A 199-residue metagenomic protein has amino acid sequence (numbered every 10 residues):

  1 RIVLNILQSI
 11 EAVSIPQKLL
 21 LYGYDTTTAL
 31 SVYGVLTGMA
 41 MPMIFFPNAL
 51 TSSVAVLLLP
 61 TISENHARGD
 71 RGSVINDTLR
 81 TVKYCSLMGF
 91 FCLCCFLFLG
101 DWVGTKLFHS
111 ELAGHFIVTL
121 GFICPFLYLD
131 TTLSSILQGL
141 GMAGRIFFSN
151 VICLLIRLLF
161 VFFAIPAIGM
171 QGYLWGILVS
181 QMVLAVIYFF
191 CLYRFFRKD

Functional and structural regions predicted by a protein language model:
R1-N5, M41, F45, C85 (+3 more regions): Residue-level signature of transmembrane alpha-helical cores of multipass secondary-active transporters and flippases
V3, A29-T51: Alpha-helical transmembrane segments of polytopic membrane transporters and translocases
L7-L19, L58, L99-V103, F160: Hydrophobic/aromatic end-of-helix segments at the C-terminal termini of transmembrane alpha-helices
Y33-A40, N76-G89: Junctions where cytoplasmic loops transition into the N-terminal start of transmembrane alpha-helices in multi-pass
F45-R68: Helix-loop junctions and terminal segments of transmembrane helices in multi-pass membrane transport/translocation
H66-G69, E111, G141-A143, I168: Membrane-helix interface residues
F91-H109: Short membrane-interface helical motifs at transmembrane helix boundaries in multi-pass membrane transporters
H115-G139, R145-V161, I165, M170-C191: Short runs within selected transmembrane alpha-helices of multi-pass transporters and secretion channels
